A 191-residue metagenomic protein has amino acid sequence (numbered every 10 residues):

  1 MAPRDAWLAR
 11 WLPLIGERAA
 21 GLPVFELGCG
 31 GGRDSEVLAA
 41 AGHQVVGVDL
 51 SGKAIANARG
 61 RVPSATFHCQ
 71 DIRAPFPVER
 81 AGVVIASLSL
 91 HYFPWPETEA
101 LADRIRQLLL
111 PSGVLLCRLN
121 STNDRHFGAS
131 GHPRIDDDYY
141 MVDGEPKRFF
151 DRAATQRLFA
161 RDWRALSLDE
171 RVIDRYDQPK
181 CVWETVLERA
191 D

Functional and structural regions predicted by a protein language model:
M1-F25, G30-P77, A100, V114-D191: Class I (Rossmann-like) S-adenosyl-L-methionine-dependent methyltransferase catalytic domain, capturing the SAM-binding
I85: A conserved beta-strand element that flanks and buttresses the S-adenosyl-L-methionine
L88-Y92: Short catalytic micro-motifs in class I SAM-dependent methyltransferases
W95: Short, conserved catalytic or interaction motifs in soluble domains
E99-P111: A short glycine-rich, Lys/Arg-flanked "PGG" loop and its adjoining helix->strand segment in the class I
